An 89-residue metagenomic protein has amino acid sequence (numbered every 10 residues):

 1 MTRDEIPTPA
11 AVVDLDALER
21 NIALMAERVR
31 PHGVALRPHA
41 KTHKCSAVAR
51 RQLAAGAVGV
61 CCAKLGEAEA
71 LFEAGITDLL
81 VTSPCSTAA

Functional and structural regions predicted by a protein language model:
M1-V13: Generic N-terminal amphipathic, Lys/Arg-enriched alpha-helix
V12-L15, S86-T87: Short, small-residue-enriched loops and turns at beta-alpha junctions that line or gate enzyme active sites
I22: Short amphipathic alpha-helical/adjacent loop interface patches that line ligand and macromolecule-binding sites
V29-P31, Q52: A generic structural signal for well-ordered alpha-helical segments
H39-A89: Active-site-proximal beta-alpha core segment in soluble small-molecule metabolic enzymes
